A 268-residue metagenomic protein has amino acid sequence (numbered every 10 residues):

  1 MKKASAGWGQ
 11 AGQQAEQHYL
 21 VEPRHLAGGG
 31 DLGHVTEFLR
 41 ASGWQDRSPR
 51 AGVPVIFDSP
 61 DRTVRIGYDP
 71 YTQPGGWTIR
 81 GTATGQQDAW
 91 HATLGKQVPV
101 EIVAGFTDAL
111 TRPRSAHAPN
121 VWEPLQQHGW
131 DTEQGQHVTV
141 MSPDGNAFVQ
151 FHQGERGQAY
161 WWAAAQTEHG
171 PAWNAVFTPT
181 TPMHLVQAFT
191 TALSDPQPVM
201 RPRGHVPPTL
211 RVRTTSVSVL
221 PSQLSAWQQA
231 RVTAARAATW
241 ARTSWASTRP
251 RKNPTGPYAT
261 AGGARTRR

Functional and structural regions predicted by a protein language model:
M1-R268: Compositionally biased accessory segments in Actinobacterial proteins
